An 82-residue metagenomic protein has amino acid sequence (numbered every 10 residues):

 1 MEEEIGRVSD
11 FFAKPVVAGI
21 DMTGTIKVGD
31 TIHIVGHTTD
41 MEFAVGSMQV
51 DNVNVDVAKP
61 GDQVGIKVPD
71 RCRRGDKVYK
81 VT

Functional and structural regions predicted by a protein language model:
M1-T82: Beta-strand/loop-dominated core regions that host nucleotide or nucleotide-derived cofactor-binding catalytic loops
